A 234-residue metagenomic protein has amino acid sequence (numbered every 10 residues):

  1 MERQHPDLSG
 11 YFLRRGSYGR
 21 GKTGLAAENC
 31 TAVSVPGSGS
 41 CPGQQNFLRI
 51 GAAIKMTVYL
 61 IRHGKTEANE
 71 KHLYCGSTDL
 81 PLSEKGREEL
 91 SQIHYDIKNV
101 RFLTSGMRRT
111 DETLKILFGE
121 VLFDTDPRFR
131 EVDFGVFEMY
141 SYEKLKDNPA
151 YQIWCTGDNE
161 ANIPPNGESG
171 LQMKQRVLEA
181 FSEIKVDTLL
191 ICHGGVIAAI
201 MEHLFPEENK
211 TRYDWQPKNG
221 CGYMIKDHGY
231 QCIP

Functional and structural regions predicted by a protein language model:
E2, P36-G39, A52: Intrinsic disorder/low-complexity segments enriched in small, polar and charged residues
R3-H5, Q45: Cationic, low-complexity basic patches in intrinsically disordered or flexible, solvent-exposed regions
Q44-K55: Short, Lys/Arg-enriched N-terminal segments with co-localized hydrophobic residues within the first ~10-30 amino acids
T57-D124: Active-site-proximal alpha-helix that buttresses catalytic centers in soluble enzyme cores
V58-Y59, V100, V186-G195: Generic beta-sheet signal
L117-R176: Phosphate-handling substructures
E207-I233: Domain-level recognition of soluble alpha/beta enzyme cores, biased toward histidine phosphatases/phosphomutases
